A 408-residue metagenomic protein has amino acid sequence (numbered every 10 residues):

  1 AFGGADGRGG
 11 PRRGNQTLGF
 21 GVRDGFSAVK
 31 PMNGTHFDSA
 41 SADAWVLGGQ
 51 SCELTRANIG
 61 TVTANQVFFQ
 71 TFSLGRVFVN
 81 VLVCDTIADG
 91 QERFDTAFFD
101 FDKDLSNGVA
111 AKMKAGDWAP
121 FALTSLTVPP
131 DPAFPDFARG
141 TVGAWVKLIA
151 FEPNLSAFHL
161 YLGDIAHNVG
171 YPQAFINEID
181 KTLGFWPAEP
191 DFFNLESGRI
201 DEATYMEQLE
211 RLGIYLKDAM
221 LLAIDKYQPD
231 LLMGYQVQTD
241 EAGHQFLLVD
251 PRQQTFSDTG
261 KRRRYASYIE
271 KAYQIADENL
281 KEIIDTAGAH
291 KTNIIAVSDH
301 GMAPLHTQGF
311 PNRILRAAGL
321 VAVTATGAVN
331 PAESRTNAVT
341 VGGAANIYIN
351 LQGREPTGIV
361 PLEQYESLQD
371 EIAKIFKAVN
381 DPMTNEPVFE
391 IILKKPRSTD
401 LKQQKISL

Functional and structural regions predicted by a protein language model:
A1-Y205, S267, A276-L408: Secreted, luminal/periplasmic, and some membrane-associated catalytic domains that remodel anionic oxygen-ester
M206-L232, A242-H244, L248-I295, E366-N380: A long, amphipathic alpha-helix that forms part of the scaffold/cap immediately adjacent to metal-dependent active
Y235: Short beta-strand segments
Q238-A242, P304: Feature marks short, surface-exposed loop/turn motifs that line or immediately flank catalytic pockets and channel
